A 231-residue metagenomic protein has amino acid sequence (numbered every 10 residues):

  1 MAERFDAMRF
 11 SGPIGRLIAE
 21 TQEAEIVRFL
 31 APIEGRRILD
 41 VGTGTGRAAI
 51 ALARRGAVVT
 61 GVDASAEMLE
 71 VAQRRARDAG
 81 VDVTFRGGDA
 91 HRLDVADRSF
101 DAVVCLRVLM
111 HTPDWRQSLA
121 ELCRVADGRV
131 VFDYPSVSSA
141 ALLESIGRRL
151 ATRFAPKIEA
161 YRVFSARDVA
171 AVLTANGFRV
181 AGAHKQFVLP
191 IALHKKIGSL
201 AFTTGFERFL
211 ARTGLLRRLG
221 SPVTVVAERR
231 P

Functional and structural regions predicted by a protein language model:
M1-I33, G205, F209: Conserved class I S-adenosyl-L-methionine
R36-G44: Conserved class I S-adenosyl-L-methionine
T45-R92: Class I SAM-dependent methyltransferase SAM/SAH-binding core
V104: A conserved beta-strand element that flanks and buttresses the S-adenosyl-L-methionine
R116-G128: A short glycine-rich, Lys/Arg-flanked "PGG" loop and its adjoining helix->strand segment in the class I
R129-R153: Conserved class I S-adenosyl-L-methionine
G147-R148, G182-P231: A C-terminal cap/extension of S-adenosyl-L-methionine-dependent methyltransferases that defines the acceptor-substrate
A151-D168: Acceptor-substrate binding/catalytic loop of class I
